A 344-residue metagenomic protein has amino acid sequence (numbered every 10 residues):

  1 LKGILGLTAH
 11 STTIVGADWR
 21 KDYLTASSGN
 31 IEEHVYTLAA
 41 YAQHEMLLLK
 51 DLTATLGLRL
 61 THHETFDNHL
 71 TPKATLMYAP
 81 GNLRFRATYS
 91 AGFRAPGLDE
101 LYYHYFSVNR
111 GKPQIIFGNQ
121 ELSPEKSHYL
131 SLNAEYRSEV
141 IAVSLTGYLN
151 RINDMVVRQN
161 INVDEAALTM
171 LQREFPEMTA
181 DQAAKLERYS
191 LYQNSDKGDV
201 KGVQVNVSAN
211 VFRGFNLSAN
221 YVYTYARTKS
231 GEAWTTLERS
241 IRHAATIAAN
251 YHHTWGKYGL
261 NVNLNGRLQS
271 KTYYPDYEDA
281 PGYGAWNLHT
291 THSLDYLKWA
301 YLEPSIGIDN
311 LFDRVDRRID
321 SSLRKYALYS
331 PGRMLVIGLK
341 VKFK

Functional and structural regions predicted by a protein language model:
L1-F66, P72, A79, S144-G147 (+1 more regions): Face-selective signature of the C-terminal outer-membrane beta-barrel domain
L1-L5, A40-M46, A74-Y78, L132-Y136 (+6 more regions): Residues on the lipid-exposed face of transmembrane beta-strands in outer-membrane beta-barrel proteins
L5-A9, M46-K50, H62, L70 (+11 more regions): Outer-membrane beta-barrel strand-turn architecture
A9, I14, L47-A54, Y148-R151 (+1 more regions): Gram-negative outer-membrane beta-barrel transporters
V15-K21, L56-L60, A74-L76, A87-A91 (+6 more regions): Transmembrane beta-barrel strands of outer-membrane/channel proteins
G29-Y36, H62-N68, M77, Q120-K126 (+4 more regions): Replace "Gram-negative outer membrane beta-barrel proteins" with "bacterial and organellar outer membrane beta-barrel
A79, R84, A91-I152, N162-V163 (+3 more regions): Outer-membrane beta-barrel signature, preferentially recognizing the C-terminal barrel domain of Gram-negative
A87, N216, V222, L237-K344: Conserved C-terminal beta-signal and adjacent last beta-strands/turns of outer-membrane beta-barrel proteins
